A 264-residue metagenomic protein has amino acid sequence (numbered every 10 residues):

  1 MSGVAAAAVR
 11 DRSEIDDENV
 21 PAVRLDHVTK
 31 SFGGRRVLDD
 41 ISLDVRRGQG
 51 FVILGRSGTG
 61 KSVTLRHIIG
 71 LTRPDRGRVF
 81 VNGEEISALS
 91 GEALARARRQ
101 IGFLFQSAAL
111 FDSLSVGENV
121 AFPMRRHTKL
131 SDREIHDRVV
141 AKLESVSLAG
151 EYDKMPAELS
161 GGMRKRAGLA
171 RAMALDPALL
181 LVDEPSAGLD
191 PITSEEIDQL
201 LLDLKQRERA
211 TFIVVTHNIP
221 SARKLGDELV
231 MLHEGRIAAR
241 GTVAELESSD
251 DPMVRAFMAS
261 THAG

Functional and structural regions predicted by a protein language model:
I69: Helix-to-loop junction immediately C-terminal to a conserved catalytic motif
E84-E85, D132-E151, L202: Conserved ABC ATPase "signature" region
I86-G102, R126, D132, L246-D250: ABC ATPase NBD coupling module
M155-L159, M163: Conserved ABC ATPase signature
A174-A178: A short, proline-enriched helix->beta-strand linker immediately N-terminal to the Walker B motif in ABC-type P-loop
L180-D183: Catalytic Walker B motif of ABC-type/P-loop ATPase nucleotide-binding domains
